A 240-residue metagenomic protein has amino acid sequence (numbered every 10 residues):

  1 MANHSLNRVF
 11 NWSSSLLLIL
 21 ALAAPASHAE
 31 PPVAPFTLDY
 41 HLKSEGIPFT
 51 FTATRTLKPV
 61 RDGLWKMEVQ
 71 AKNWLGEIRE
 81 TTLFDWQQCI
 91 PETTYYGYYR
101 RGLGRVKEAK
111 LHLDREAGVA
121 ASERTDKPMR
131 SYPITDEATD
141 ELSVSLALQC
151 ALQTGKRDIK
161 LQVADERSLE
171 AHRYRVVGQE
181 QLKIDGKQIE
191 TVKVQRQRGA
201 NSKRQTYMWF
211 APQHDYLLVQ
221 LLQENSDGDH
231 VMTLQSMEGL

Functional and structural regions predicted by a protein language model:
A2-L16: Bacterial N-terminal signal peptides that target proteins for export
A23-A26: N-terminal signal peptide c-region/cleavage motif recognized by signal peptidases
E30-R115, Q153-L240: Acidic, serine/threonine-rich low-complexity disordered tracts
R105-A151: Hydrophobic, well-structured mid-protein blocks that either form specific transmembrane helices
